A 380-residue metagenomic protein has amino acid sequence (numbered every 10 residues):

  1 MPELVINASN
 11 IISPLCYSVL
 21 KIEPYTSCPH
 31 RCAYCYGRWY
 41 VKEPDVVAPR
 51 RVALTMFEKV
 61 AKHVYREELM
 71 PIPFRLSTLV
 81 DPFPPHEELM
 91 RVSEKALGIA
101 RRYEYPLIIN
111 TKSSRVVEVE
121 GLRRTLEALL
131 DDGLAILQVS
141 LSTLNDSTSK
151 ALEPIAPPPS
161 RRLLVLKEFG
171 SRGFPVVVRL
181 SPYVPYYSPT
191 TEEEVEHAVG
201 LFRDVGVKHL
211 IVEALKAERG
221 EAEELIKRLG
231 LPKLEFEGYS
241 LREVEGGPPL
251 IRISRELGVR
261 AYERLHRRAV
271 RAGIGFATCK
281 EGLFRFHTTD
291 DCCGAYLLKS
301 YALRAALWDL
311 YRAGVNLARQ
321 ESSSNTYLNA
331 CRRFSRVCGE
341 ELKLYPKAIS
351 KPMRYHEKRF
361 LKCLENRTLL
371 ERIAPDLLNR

Functional and structural regions predicted by a protein language model:
M1-I6, D146: Short, contiguous, well-ordered secondary-structure segments
L4-V52: Canonical Radical SAM [4Fe-4S] cluster-binding loop centered on the CxxxCxxC motif and its immediate flanking residues
I6-N10, K59-Y65, E263-R264: Intrinsically disordered, low-complexity boundary segments flanking structured domains
V19-K21, P73, F276: Conserved beta-strand scaffold positions in the cores of enzyme catalytic domains, especially in NTP/NDP-utilizing
D45-T55, L307-G314: Short cysteine/histidine-rich metal-coordination sites, predominantly Zn2+-binding motifs
L54-E256: Conserved AdoMet/S-adenosylmethionine-binding subsite of the radical SAM
E193-R380: Auxiliary Fe-S-binding modules of radical SAM enzymes
